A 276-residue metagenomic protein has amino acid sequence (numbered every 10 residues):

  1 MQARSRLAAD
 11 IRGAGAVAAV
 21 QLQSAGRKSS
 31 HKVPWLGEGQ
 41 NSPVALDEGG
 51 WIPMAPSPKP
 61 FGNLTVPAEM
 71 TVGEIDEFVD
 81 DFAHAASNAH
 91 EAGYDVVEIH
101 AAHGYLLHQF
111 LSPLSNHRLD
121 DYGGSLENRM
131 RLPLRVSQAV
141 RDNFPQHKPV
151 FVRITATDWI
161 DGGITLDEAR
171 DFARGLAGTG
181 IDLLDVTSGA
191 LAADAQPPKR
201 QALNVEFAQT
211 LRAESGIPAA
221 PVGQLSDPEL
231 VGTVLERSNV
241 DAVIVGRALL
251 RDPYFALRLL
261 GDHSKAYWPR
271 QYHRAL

Functional and structural regions predicted by a protein language model:
M1-L276: Flavin-dependent oxidoreductase catalytic cores
